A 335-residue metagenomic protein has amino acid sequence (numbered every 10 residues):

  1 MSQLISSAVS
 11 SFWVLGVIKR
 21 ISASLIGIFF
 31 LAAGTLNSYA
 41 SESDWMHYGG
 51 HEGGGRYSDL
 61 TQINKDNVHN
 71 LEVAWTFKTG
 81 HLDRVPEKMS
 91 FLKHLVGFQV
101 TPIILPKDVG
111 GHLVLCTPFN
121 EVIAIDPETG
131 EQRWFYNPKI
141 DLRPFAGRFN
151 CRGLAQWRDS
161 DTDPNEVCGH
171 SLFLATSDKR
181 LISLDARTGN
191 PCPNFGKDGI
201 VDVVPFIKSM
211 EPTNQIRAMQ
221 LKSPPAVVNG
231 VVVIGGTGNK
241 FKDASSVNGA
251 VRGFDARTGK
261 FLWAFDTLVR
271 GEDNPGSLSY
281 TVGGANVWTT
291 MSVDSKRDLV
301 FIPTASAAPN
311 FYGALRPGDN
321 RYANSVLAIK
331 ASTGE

Functional and structural regions predicted by a protein language model:
S2-L25: Bacterial N-terminal signal peptides that target proteins for export
S22-G34: Bacterial N-terminal signal peptides
T35-A40: Sec/Tat signal peptide C-region and signal peptidase I cleavage site
S41-K78, L82, T267: Blade/loop signatures of beta-propeller domains
W45, G53, T79-H81, L105 (+4 more regions): Acidic, proline/glycine-rich low-complexity intrinsically disordered segments
W45-G49, K93-E121, A146-R180, R217-D243 (+3 more regions): Repeat-blade elements of multi-bladed beta-propeller folds
G55-N67, V85-V96, S277-T281: Short, polar loop/linker segments at the starts of domains and inter-domain junctions
D66-G80, V122-P144, R158-D163, L181-Q215 (+2 more regions): Extracytoplasmic/lumenal domain signature
